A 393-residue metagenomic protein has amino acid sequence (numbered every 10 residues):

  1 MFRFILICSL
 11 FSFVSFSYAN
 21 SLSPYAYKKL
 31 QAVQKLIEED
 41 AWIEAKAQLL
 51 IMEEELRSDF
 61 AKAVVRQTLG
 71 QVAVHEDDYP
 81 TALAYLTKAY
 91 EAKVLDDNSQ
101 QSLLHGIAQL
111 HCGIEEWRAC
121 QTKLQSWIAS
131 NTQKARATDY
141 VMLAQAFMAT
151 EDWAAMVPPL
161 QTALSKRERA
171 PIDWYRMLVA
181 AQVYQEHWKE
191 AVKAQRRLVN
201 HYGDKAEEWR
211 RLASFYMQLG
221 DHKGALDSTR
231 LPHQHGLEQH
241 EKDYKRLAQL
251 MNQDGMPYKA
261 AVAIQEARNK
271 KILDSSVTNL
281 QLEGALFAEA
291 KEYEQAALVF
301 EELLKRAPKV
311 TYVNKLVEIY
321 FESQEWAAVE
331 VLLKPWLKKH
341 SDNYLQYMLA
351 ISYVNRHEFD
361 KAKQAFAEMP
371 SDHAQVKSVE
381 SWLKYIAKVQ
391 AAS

Functional and structural regions predicted by a protein language model:
L6-K88, A92-S102, C112-G113, T122 (+2 more regions): N-terminal leader/linker segments that initiate helical-solenoid repeat arrays
S21-Q31, D59-R66, D96-H105, T132-V141 (+7 more regions): Generic helix N-cap/helix-start motif at coil->alpha-helix transitions
L36, A73, H111, F147 (+7 more regions): Residue at a conserved register position within TPR or TPR-like alpha-solenoid repeats
V277-K339: Alpha-helical adaptor scaffolds
